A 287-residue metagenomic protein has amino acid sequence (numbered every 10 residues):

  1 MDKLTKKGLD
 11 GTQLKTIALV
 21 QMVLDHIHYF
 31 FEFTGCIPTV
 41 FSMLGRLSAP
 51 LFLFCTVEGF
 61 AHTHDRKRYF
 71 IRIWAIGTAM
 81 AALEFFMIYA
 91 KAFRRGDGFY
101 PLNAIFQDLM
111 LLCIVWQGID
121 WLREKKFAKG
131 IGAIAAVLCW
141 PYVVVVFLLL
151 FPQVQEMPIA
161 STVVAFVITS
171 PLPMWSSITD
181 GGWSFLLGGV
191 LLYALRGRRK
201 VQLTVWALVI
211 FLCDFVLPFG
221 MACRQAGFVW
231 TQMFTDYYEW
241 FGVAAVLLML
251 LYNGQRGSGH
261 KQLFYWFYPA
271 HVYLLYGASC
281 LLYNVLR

Functional and structural regions predicted by a protein language model:
M1-R287: Alpha-helical transmembrane segments and their immediate juxtamembrane cytosolic regions
